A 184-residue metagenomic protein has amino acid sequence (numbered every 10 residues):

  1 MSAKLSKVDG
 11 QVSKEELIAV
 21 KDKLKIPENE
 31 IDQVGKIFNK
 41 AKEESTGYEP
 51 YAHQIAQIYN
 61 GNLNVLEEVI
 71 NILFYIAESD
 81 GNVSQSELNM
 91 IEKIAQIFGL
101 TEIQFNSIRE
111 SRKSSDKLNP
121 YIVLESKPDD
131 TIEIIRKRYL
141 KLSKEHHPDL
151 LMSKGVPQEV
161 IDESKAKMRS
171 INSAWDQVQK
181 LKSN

Functional and structural regions predicted by a protein language model:
M1-K7, Q11-N184: Small-residue-enriched hydrophobic alpha-helices in membranes
